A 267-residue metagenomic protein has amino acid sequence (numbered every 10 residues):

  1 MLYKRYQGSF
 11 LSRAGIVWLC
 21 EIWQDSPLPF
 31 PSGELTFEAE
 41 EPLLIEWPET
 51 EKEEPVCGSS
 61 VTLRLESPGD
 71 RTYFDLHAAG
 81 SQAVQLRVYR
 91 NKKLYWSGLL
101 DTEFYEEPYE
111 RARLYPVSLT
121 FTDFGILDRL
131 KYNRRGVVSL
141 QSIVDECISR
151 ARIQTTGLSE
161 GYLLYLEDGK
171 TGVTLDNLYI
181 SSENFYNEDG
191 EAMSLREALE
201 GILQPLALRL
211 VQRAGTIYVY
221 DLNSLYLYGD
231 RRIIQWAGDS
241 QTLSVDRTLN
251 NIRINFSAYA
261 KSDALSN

Functional and structural regions predicted by a protein language model:
M1-L35, A192-N267: Acidic, small/polar-enriched beta strand-loop surface segments
L2-S9, R13, E51-C57, L65-Y165: Surface-exposed cap/loop segments at beta↔alpha junctions
Y6-Q7, W23, P31, E38-E40 (+14 more regions): A structural detector for beta-sheet-dominated domains
R13-C20, A39-I45, E167, T174-D176: Short low-complexity stretches enriched in small and charged residues
E21-S26, E46-E49, H77-Q82, K170-G172 (+1 more regions): A broad, low-specificity signal for short, low-complexity segments enriched in glycine/proline and polar/charged
A39-L44, L65, H77-G80, W96-D101 (+2 more regions): A short linear-motif detector with a strong N-terminal bias
Y109-D246: Charged- and aromatic-enriched interaction segments used to assemble and dock large macromolecular complexes
